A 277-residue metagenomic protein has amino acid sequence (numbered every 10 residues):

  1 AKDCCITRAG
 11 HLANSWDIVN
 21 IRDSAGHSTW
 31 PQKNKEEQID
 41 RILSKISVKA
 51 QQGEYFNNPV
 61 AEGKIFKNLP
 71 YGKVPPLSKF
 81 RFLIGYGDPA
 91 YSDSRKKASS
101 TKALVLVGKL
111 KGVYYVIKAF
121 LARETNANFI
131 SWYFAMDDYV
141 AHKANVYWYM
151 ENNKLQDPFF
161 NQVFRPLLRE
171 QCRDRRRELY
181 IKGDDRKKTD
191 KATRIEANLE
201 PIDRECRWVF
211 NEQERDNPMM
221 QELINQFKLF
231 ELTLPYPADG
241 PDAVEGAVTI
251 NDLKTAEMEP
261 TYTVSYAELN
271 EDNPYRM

Functional and structural regions predicted by a protein language model:
A1-A25, R41, N58, E62 (+3 more regions): Mg2+-dependent endonuclease catalytic cores in nucleic-acid-processing enzymes, primarily RNase H-like
S24-P89: ATPase catalytic-site recognition across NTP-hydrolyzing enzymes
G87-K102: An active-site-proximal beta-strand-loop segment
T101-K111: Short conserved beta-strand segments at catalytic cores or DNA/RNA-binding microdomains of nucleic-acid binding
L229-P237: Short, flexible active-site recognition loops that position polar ligands and cofactors
G240-D242: Conserved RecA-like P-loop NTPase helicase motor core
V248-M277: Acidic two-metal-ion nuclease catalytic site recognized across multiple nuclease folds, prominently DnaQ/RNase D-T
